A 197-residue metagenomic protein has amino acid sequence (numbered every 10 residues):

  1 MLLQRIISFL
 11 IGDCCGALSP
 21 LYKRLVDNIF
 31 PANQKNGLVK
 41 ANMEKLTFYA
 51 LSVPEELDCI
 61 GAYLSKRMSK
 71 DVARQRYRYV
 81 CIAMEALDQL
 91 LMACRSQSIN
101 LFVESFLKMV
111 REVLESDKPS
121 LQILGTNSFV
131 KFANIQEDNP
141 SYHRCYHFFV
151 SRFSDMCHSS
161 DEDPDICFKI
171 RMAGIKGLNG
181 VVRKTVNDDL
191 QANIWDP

Functional and structural regions predicted by a protein language model:
L2, P31-T47, I60-R67, R76-L90 (+3 more regions): HEAT-repeat alpha-solenoid elements in large eukaryotic scaffold proteins
L2-Q4, L10-R24, V53-D71, L90 (+4 more regions): Amphipathic alpha-helical segments within extended alpha-helical solenoids and repeat-rich scaffolds in large
P20, R24-I29, K45, Y49: Non-globular scaffolding segments
A32, K184-T185, D189-D196: Extended acidic/polar regulatory tracts at the flanks of large eukaryotic scaffold/adaptor proteins
S52, A93, N134-D138, K184 (+1 more regions): Alpha-solenoid helical repeat scaffolds
S96: Conserved helix-loop functional segments at active or binding sites
